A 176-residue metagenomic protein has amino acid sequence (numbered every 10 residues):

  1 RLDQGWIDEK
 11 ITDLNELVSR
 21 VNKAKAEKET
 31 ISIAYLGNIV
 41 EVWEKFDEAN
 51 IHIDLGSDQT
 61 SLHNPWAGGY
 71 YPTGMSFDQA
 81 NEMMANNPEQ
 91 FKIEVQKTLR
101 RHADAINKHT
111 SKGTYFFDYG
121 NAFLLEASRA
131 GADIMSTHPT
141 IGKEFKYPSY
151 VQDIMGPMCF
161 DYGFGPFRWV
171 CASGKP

Functional and structural regions predicted by a protein language model:
E9-H63, N81-F116, G120-P176: Phosphate/diphosphate-binding loops
G74-F77, T137: Short, surface-exposed, charged/polar-biased interaction segments
